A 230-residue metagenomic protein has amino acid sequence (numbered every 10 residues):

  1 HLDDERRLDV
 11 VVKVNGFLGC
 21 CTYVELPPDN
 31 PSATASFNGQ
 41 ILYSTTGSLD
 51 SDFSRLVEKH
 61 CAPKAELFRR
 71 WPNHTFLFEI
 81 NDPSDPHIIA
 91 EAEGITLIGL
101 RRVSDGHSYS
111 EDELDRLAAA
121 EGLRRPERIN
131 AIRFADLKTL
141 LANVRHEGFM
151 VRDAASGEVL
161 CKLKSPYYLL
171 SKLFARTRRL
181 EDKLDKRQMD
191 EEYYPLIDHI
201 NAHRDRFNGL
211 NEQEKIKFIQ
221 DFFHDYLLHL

Functional and structural regions predicted by a protein language model:
H1-L230: Core nucleotide-handling region used for phosphoryl-transfer chemistry
